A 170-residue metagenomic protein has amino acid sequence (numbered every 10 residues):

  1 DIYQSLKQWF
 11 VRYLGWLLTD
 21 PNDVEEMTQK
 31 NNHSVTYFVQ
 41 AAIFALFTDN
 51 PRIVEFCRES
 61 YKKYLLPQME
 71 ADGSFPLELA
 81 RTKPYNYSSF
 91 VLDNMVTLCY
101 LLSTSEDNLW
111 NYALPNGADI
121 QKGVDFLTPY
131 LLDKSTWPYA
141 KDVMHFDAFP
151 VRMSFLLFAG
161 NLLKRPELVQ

Functional and structural regions predicted by a protein language model:
D1-L79: Active-site lining segments of carbohydrate-active enzymes
D1-V11, A45-E59, Y100-Q121, G160-V169: Structural helix-adjacent loops and short alpha-helical linkers that scaffold large soluble proteins
W16, L98-S105, F126-Y130: Structured segments of extracytoplasmic/periplasmic soluble domains in secreted or envelope-associated proteins
L18-V35, P76-V91, W137-S154, N161: Solvent-exposed loop and edge beta-strand segments that line ligand/cofactor-binding and catalytic clefts
W110-Q170: CBM-like carbohydrate-recognition segments
